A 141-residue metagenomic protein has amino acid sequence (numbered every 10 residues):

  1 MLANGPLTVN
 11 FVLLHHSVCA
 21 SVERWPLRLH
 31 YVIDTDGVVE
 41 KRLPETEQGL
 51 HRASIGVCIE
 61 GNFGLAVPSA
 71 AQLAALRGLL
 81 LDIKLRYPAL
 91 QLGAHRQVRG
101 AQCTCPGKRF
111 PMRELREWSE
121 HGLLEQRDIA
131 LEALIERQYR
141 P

Functional and structural regions predicted by a protein language model:
M1-E45: Short, conserved "active-site rim" segments that organize catalytic pockets and cofactor/ligand binding
M1-V9, N62-P141: Basic/polar, cationic surfaces and motifs that engage anionic cell-wall and phosphate/carboxylate ligands
F11, S54-G56, Q91: Structural preference for beta-strand elements that scaffold enzyme active sites
C19, C58, C103-C105: Generic recognition of cysteine residues
L27, A53, P88: Residue-level signal for beta-strand positions within conserved beta-sheet cores that form or flank
E40-A70: Peptidoglycan-targeting cell-wall enzymes and recognition modules
